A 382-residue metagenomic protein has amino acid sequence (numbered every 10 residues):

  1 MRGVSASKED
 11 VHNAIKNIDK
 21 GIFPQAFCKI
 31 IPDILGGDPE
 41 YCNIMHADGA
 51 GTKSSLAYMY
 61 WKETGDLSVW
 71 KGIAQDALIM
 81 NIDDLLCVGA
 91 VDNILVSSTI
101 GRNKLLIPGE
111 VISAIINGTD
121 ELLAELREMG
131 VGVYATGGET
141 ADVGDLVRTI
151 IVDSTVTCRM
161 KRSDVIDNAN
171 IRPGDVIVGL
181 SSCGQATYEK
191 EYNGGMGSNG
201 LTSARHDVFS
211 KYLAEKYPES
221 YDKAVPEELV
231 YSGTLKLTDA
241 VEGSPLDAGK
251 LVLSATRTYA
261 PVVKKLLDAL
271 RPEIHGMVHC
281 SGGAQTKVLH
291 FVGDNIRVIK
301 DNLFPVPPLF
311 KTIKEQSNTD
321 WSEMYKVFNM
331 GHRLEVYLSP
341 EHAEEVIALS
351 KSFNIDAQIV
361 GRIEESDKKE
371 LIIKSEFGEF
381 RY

Functional and structural regions predicted by a protein language model:
M1-Y382: Helix-biased detector of long, well-ordered alpha-helical tracts
